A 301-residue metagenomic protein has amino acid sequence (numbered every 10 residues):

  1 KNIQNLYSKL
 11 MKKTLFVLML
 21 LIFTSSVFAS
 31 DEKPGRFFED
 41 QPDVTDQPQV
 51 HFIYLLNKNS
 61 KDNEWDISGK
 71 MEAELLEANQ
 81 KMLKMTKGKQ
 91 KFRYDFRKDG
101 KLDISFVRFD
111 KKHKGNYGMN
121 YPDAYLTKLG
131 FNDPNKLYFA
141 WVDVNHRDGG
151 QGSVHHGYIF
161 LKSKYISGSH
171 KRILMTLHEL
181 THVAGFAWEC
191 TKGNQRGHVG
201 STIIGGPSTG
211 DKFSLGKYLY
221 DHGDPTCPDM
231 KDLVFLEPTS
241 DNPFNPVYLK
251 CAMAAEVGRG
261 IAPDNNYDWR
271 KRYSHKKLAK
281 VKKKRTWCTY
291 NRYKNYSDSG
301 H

Functional and structural regions predicted by a protein language model:
K1, K9-T14: Positively charged n-region of N-terminal signal peptides that target proteins for export
T14-F23: Sec-dependent N-terminal signal peptides
V27-A29: Boundary at the C-terminal end of the N-terminal hydrophobic targeting segment
D31-G149, K164-I166, E189, S208-T209 (+4 more regions): Propeptide-to-catalytic entry region of secreted or membrane-anchored zinc metalloproteases
F160-L177: Short pre-active-site segment immediately N-terminal to the catalytic Zn-binding motif
L180-Q195: Catalytic Zn2+-binding segment of zinc metalloproteases
N291-H301: Compact disulfide-stabilized, cysteine-rich extracellular microdomains and processed peptide cores in secreted proteins
